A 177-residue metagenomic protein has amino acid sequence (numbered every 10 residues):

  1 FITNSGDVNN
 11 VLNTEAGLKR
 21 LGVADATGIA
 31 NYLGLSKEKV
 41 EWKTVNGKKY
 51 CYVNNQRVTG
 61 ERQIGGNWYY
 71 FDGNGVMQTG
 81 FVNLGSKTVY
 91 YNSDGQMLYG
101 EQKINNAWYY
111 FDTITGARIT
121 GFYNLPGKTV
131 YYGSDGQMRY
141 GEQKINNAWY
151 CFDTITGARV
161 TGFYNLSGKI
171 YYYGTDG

Functional and structural regions predicted by a protein language model:
F1-K37: Active-site-adjacent mobile loop/cap segments within catalytic or ligand-binding domains
K37-G177: Extracellular adhesion/carbohydrate-binding repeat motifs centered on closely spaced tryptophans
